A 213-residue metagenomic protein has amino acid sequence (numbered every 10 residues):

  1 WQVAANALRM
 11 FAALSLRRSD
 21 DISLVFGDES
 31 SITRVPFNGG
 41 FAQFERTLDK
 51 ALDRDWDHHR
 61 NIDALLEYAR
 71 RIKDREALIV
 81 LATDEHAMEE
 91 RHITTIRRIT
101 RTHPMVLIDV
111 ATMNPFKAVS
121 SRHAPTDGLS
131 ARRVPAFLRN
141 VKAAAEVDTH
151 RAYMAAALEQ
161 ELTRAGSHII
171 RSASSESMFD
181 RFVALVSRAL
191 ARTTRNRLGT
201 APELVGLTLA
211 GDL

Functional and structural regions predicted by a protein language model:
W1-R9, A13-L213: Exposed, interaction-prone extracellular/peripheral surfaces
